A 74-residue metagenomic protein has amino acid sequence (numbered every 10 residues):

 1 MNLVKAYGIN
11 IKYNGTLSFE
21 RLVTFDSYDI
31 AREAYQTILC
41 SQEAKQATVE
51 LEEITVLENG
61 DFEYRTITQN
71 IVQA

Functional and structural regions predicted by a protein language model:
V4-G15: A short beta-strand micro-motif
A6, A34-Y35, F62: Generic alpha-helical hydrophobic packing signal
Y13-L17, T24-E52: A short, charged, amphipathic alpha-helix used as a generic interaction element across diverse proteins
L17-F19, Y64: Residue-level signal for glycine
L39-A74: Short, mixed-charge low-complexity intrinsically disordered segments
